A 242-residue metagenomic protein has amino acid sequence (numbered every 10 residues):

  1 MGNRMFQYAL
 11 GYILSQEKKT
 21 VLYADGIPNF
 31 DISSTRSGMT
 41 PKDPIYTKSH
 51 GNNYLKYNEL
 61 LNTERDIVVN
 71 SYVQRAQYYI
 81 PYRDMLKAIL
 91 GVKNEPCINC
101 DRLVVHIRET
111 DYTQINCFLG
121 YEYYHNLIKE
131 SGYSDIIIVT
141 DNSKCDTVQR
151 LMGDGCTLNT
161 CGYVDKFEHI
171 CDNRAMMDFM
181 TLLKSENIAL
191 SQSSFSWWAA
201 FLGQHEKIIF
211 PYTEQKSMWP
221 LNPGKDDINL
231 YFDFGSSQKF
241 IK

Functional and structural regions predicted by a protein language model:
M1, G132-P211, K216-M218, D226: Donor-binding and catalytic core of enzymes assembling or modifying cell-surface/extracellular glycoconjugates
M1-G26: N-terminal pre-catalytic "stem/leader" segment of glycosyltransferase-like enzymes
N3-F6, L10, G120-Y123, F195: Conserved alpha-helical elements of sugar-nucleotide-dependent glycosyltransferases
V21, V104, D135-I137: A structural signal for isolated positions on well-ordered beta-strands in alpha/beta enzyme cores
G26-Y133, S143-D146, F234-S237: Secretory-pathway luminal glycosyltransferase catalytic domains
R65, M218-K242: Leloir-type glycosyltransferase catalytic cores
